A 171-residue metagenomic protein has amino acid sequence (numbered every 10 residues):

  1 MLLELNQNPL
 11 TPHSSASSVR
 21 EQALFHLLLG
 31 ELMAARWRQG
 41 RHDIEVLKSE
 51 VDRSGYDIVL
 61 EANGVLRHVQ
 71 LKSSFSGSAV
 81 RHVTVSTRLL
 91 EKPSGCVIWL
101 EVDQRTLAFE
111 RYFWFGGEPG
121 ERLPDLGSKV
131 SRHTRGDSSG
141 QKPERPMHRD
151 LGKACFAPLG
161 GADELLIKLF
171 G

Functional and structural regions predicted by a protein language model:
M1-S54, V59-G171: Mixed-charge (Asp/Glu-Lys/Arg
